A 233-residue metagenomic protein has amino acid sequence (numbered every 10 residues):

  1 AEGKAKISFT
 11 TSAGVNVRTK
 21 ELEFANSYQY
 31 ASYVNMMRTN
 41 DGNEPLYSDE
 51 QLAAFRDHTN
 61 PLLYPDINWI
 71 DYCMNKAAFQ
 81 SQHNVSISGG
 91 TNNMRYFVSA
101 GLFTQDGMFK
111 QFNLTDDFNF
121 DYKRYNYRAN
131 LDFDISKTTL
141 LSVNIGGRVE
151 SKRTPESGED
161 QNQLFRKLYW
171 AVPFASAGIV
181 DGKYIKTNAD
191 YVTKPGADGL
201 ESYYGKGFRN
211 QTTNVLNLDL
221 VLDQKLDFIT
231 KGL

Functional and structural regions predicted by a protein language model:
A1-T213, L218-D223, D227: Membrane-proximal, glycine/serine-rich, low-complexity loop/turn segments characteristic of large bacterial
T230-L233: Short, intrinsically disordered, charge-balanced linker/junction segments flanking boundaries in proteins
